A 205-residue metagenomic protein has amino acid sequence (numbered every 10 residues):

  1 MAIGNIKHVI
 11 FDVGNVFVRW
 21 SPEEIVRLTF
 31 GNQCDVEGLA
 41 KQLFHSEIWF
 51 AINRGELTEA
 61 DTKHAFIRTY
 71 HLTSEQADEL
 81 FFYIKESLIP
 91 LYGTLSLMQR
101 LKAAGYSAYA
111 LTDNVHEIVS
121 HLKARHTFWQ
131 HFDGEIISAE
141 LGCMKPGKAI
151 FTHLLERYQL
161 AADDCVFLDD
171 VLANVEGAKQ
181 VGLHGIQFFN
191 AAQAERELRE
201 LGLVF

Functional and structural regions predicted by a protein language model:
A2-H45, Q180-V181: Active-site neighborhood of HAD-like aspartate-dependent phosphohydrolases
A2-V9, V115-H116, S120-F205: Asp-based, Mg2+/Mn2+-dependent phosphohydrolase catalytic module
D12-N15, G55, A110, E135 (+1 more regions): Generic structural signal for small/hydrophobic residues in well-ordered secondary structure, especially within
E24-I25, E47, D61, A65 (+6 more regions): Alpha-helical elements of Rossmann-like donor-binding domains used by nucleotide-donor carbohydrate transfer enzymes
R27-T69: Alpha-helical substrate-recognition element adjacent to the catalytic core
N32-Q42, H71-F81, L203-F205: Short, surface-exposed acidic
I52-G93: Metal-dependent phosphoesterase signature
D78-Y109, S120, K148: Short, acidic loop-to-helix structural element flanking the phosphoryl-transfer center in phosphate-processing enzymes
